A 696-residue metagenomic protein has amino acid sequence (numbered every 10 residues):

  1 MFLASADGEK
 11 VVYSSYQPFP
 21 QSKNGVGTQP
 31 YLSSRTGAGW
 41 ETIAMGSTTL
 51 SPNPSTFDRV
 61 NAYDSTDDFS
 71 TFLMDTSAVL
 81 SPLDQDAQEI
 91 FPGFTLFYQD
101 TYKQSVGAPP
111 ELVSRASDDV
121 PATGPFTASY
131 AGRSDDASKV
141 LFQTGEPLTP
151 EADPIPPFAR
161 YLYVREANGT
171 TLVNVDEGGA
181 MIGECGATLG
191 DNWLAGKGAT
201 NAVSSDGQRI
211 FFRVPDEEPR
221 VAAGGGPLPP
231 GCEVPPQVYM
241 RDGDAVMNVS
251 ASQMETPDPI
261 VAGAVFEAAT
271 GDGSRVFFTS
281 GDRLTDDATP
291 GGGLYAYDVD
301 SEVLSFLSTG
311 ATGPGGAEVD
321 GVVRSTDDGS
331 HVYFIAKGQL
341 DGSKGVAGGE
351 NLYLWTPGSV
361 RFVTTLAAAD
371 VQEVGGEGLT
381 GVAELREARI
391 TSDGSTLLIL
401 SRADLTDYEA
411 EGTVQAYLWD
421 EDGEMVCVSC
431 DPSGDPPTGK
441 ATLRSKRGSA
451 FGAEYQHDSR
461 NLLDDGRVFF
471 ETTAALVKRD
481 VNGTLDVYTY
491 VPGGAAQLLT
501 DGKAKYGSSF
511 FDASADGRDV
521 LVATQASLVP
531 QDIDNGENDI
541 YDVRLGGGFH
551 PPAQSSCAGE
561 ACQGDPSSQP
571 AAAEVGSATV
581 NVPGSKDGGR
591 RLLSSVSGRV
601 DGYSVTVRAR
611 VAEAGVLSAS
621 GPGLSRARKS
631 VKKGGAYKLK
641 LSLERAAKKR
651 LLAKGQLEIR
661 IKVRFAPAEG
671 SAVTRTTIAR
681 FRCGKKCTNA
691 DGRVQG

Functional and structural regions predicted by a protein language model:
M1-G588: Conserved "turn/edge" positions that cap or connect secondary-structure elements within repeat/scaffolded domains
T438, H550, L617-A619, K649-L651 (+1 more regions): Short acidic, gly/pro-rich beta-turn/loop elements at beta-sheet edges and active-site/ligand-binding grooves
G452, L521-A523, G546-G547, L652-G655 (+2 more regions): Glycine-rich loops and low-complexity Gly/Arg-rich segments that provide flexible linkers or classic glycine-based
Q531-I533, A647-E658: Short glycine/proline/serine/threonine-rich loop/turn segments at secondary-structure transition edges
G588-K629, Q656-G696: Extracellular glycosylation-rich, acidic/polar low-complexity regions of adhesion- and matrix-associated proteins
G635-L639: Short strand-edge motifs at loop-to-beta-strand transitions and within beta-strands of extracellular beta-rich domains
K640-R645: Short edge beta-strand/strand-turn motifs with a hydrophobic/aromatic core and a Ser/Thr and/or Pro "cap." The feature
